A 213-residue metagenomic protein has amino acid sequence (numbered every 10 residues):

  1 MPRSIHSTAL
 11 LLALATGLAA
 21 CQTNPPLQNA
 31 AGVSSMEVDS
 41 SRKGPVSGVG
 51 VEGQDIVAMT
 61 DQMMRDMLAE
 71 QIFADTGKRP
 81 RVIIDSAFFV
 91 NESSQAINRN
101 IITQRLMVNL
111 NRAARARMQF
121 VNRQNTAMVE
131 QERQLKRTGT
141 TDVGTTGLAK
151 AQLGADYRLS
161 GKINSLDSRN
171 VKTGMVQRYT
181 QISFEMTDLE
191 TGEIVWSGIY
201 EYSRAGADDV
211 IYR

Functional and structural regions predicted by a protein language model:
M1-C21: Sec-dependent bacterial lipoprotein signal peptides
A15-P45, Y212-R213: Bacterial Sec signal peptide processing site at the extreme N-terminus
Q22-G32, Y157-G206, V210: Amphipathic beta-strand/beta-sheet edge segments enriched in Tyr/Trp
M36-V51, P80-N91: Acidic/histidine-rich, surface-exposed loop or edge segments in extracytoplasmic proteins
S40-D75: Post-signal-peptide N-terminal segment of Sec-exported extracytoplasmic proteins
V49-T60, Q95-T103, G139, T173-T180: Solvent-exposed, acidic/flexible segments
D61-Q62, E70-T140, L189, E193-S197: N-terminal segment of the mature soluble domain
Q62-M67, R81-S86, T140-R169: A short, hydrophobic beta-strand-centered structural micro-motif
